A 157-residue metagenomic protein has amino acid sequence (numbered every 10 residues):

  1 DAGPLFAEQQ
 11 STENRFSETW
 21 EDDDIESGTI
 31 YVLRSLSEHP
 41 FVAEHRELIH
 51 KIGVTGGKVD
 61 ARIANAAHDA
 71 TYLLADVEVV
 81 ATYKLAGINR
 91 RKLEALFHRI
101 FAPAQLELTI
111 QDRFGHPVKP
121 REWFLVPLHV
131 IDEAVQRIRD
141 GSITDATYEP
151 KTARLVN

Functional and structural regions predicted by a protein language model:
D1-N157: Non-catalytic accessory segments flanking enzymatic or RNA/DNA-binding domains
